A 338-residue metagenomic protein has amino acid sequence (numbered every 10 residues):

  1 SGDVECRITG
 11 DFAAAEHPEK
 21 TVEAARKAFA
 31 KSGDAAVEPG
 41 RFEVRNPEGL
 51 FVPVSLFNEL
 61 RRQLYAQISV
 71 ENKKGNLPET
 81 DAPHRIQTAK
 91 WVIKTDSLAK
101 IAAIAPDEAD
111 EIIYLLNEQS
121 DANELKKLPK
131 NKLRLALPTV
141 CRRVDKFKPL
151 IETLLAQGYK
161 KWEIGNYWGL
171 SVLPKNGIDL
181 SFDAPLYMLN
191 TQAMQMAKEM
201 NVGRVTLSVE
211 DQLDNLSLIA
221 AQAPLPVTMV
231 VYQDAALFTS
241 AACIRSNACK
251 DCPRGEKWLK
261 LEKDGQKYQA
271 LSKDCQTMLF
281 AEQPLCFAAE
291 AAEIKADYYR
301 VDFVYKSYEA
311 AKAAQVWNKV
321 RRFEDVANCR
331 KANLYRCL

Functional and structural regions predicted by a protein language model:
S1-M196, M200-L338: Active-site pocket-lining/capping segments in soluble small-molecule metabolic enzymes
